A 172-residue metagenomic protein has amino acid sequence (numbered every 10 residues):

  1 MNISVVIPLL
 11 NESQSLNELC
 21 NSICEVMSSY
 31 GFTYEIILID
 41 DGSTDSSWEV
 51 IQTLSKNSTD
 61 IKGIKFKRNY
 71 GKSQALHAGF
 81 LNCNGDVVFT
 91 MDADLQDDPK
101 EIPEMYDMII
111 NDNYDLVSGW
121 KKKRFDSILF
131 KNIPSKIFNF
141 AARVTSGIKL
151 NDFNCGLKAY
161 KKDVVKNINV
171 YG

Functional and structural regions predicted by a protein language model:
N2-S4, E35: Cell-envelope/extracellular polymer assembly enzymes that use nucleotide-activated donors
E12-M27: Short, well-formed alpha-helical segments that are part of the catalytic scaffolds of diverse glycosyltransferases
E12-S15, S43, K72, D98: Donor nucleotide-sugar binding loop of glycosyltransferases
Q14-N17, D45-L54: Acidic helix N-cap motif at the loop->helix transition within catalytic regions of sugar-transfer enzymes
C20, C24, F32-S43, I64-K65: Short beta-strand/loop segment that forms part of the nucleotide-sugar
D40-E49, L95-Q96: A conserved acidic beta->alpha catalytic loop
K62-R68, K72-N82, P99-G172: Acceptor/aglycone-binding surface of glycosyltransferases and processive sugar-polymer synthases
V88: Short aromatic/hydrophobic "clamp" motif used to bind/position activated sugar donors
